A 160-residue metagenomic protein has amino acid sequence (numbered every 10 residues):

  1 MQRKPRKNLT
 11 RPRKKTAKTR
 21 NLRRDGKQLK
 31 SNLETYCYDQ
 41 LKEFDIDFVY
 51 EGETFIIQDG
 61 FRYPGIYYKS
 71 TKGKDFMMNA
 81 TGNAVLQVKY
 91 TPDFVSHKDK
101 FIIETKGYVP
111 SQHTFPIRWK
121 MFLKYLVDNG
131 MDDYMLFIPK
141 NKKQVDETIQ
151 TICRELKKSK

Functional and structural regions predicted by a protein language model:
M1-K160: Electrostatic, structured charged patches in enzyme active sites and in nucleic-acid/phosphate-binding
